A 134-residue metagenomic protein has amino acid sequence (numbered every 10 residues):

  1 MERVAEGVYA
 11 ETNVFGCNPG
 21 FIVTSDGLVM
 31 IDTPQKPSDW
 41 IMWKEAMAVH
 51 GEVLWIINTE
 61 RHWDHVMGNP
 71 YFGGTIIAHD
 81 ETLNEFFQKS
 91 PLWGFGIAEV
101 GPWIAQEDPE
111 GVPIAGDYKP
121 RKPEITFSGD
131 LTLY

Functional and structural regions predicted by a protein language model:
M1, G20-F21, G68-N69, T132: Short secondary-structure boundary/capping segments
E2-A48: Conserved beta-strand hairpin/beta-sheet module of binuclear metal-dependent hydrolase folds, prominently
R3, E85-Y134: Metallo-beta-lactamase
E11-T12, T59, P123-E124: Short gly/ser/thr-rich secondary-structure transition/capping motifs
T12, D80, S128: Residues at the C-termini of beta-strands that transition into short coil/loop
F15-C17, I41-E45, H62-H65, P113 (+1 more regions): A generic local structural motif
P37-T82: Active-site metal-binding motif and surrounding structural segment of the metallo-beta-lactamase
